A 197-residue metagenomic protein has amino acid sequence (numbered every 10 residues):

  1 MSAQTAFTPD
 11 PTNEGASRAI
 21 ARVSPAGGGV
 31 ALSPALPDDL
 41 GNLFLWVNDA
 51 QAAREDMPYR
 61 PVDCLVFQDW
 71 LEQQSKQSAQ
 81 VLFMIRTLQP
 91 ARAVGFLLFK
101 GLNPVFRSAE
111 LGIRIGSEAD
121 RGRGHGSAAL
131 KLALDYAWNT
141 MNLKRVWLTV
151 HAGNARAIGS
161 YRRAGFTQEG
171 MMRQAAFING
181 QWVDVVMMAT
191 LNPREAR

Functional and structural regions predicted by a protein language model:
S2-D69, A196-R197: A short, well-structured alpha-helix characteristic of acyl/acetyltransferase catalytic modules
P61-D120, L191-E195: Acetyl-CoA-dependent GNAT
S117-A119, R123, A152-G153: Active-site acidic-Proline motif in GNAT/NAT acetyltransferases
G122-Y136, I158-R163: Conserved acetyl-CoA-binding loop-helix of GNAT-fold acetyltransferases
G126, L130, G153-A157, Q174-N179: Short glycine/proline-centered loop/turn elements that form peptide/ligand docking sites
N139-T149: Conserved GNAT acetyl-CoA-binding A-motif
W147-V150, T167-V183: Conserved catalytic-core motifs of GNAT/GCN5-like acyltransferases
Y161, F166, M188: Conserved active-site tyrosine of GNAT-family acetyltransferases
